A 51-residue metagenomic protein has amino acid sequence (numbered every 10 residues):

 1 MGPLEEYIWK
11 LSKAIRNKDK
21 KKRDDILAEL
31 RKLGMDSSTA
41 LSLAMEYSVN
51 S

Functional and structural regions predicted by a protein language model:
M1-E29: N-terminal acidic leader/helix
S37-S51: Short, charged early-sequence alpha-helical segments and their helix-coil boundaries
